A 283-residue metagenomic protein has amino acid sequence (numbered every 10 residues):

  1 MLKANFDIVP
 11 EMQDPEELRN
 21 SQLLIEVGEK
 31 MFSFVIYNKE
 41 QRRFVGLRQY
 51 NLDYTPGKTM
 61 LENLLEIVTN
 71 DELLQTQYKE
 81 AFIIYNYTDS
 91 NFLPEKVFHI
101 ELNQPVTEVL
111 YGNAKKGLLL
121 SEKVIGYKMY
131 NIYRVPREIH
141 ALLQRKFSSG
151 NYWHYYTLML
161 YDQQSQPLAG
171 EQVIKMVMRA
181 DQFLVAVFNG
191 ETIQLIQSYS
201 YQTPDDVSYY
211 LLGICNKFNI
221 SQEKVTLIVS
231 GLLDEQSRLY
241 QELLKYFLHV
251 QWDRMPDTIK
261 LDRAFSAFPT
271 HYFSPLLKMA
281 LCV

Functional and structural regions predicted by a protein language model:
M1-V283: Hydrophobic/aromatic-enriched cytosolic interaction surfaces used to assemble or bind macromolecules
